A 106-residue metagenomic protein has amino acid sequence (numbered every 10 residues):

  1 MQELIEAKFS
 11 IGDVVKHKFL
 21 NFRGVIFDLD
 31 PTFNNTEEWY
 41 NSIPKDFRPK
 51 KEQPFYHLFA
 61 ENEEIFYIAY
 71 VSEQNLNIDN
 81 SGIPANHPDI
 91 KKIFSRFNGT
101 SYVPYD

Functional and structural regions predicted by a protein language model:
M1, N41-K45: Tryptophan-rich substrate-binding surfaces of secreted polymer-degrading and adhesive proteins
M1-V14, F19-R23, D30-F33, P104-D106: Mixed-charge, Lys/Arg-rich low-complexity intrinsically disordered regions
F9, F22, P44, F55-Y56: Broad hydrophobic/π-residue packing in well-ordered secondary structure
F27-D28, E37: Short, glycine/acidic-enriched capping/hinge loops at junctions between secondary-structure elements
D28-D30, A60: Residue-level signal for short segments within beta-strands and strand-turn junctions of well-structured beta-sheet
F33-N41: Short, solvent-exposed secondary-structure boundary/capping segments
R48-D106: Intrinsically disordered, low-complexity, charged/polar segments
